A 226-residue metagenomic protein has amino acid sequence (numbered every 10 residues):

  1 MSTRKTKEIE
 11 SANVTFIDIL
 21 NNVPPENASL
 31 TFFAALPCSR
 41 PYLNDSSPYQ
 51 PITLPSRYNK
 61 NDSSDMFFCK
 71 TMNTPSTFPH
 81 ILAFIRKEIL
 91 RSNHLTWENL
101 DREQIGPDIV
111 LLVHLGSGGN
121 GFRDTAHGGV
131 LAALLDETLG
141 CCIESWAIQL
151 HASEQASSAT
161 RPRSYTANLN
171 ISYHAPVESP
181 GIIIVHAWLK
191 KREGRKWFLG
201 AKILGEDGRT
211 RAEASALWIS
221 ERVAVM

Functional and structural regions predicted by a protein language model:
M1-S179, R192-M226: Terminal targeting signals and extreme-terminal segments of soluble enzymes
S179-H186: A structural-propensity feature for long, helix-poor, extended segments
